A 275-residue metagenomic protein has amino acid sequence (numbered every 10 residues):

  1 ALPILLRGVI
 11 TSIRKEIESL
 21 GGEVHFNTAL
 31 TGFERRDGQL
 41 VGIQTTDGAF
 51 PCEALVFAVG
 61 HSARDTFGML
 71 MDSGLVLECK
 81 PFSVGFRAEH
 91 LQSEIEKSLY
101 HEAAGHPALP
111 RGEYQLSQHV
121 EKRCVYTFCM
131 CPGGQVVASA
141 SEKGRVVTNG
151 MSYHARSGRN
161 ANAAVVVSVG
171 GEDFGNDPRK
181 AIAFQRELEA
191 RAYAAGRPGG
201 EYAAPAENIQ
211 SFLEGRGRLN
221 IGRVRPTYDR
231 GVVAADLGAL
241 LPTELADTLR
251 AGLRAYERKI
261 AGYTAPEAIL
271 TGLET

Functional and structural regions predicted by a protein language model:
A1-T275: Residues forming the flavin
